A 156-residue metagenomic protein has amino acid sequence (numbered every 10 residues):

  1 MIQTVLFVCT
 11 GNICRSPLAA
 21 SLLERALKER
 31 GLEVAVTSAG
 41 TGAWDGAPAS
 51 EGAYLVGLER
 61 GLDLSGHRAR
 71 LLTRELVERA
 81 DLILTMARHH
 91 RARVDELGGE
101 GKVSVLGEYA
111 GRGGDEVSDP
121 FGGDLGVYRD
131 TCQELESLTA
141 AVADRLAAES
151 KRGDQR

Functional and structural regions predicted by a protein language model:
M1-R79, D144-R156: Conserved active-site segments centered on acidic
F7, L84-T85: Hydrophobic beta-strand core positions in alpha/beta domains
P17, A87-R88: Alpha-helix N-cap/helix-start capping motif
L82, R88-R156: Phosphate-binding/catalytic loops
